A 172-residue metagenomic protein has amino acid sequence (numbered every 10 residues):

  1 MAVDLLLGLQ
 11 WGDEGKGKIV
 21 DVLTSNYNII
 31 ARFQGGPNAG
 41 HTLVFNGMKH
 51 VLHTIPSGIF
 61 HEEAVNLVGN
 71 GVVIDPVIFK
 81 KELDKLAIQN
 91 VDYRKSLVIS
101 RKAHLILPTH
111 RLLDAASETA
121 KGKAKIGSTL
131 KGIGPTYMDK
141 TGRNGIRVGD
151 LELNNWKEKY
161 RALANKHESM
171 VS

Functional and structural regions predicted by a protein language model:
M1-S172: Non-transmembrane, aqueous-exposed alpha-helical and coiled segments at domain scale
